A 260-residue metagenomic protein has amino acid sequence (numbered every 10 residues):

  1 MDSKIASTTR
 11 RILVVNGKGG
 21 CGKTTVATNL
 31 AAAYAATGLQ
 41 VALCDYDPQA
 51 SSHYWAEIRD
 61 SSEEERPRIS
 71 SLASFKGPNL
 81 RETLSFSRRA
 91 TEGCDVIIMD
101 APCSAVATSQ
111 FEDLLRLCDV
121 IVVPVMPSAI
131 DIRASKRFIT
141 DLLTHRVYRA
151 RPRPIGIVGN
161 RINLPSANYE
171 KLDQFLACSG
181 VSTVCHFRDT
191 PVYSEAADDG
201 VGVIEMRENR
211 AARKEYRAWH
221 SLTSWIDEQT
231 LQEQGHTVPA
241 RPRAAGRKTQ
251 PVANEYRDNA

Functional and structural regions predicted by a protein language model:
K4-C21, T28-T108, E112, D198-V201: P-loop/Walker-type NTP enzyme "switch/lid" segment
V41, I97, I121, A150-I155 (+1 more regions): Hydrophobic anchor at the start of a short beta-strand that flanks the dinucleotide cofactor-binding loop
P48-A50, A129, I162-P165, V192: Conserved nucleotide-binding/hydrolysis micro-motifs of P-loop NTPases
T108-A129: Inter-motif core of Ras-like GTPase G domains
R133-R151, N160: Conserved C-terminal guanine-recognition region of P-loop GTPase G domains, centered on the G4
N163-S166, D173-R207: Beta-strand-loop-alpha "switch" segments that mediate conformational coupling across diverse proteins
V203-A260: NTP-binding/hydrolysis catalytic cores, primarily Walker-type P-loop NTPases
